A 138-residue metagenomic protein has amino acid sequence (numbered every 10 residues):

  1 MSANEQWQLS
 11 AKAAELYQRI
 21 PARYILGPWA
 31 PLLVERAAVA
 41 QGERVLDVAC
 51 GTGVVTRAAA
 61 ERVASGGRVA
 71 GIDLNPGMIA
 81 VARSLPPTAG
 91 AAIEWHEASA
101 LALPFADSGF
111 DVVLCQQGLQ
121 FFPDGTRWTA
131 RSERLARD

Functional and structural regions predicted by a protein language model:
M1-E43, V54-A58, R62, M78-V81 (+2 more regions): Conserved class I S-adenosyl-L-methionine
A37, A98, L103-F105, F122: Helix-loop segment at the mouth of the active site in Rossmann-fold oxidoreductases, especially SDR/KR enzymes
R44-L103, V112, R127: Class I SAM-dependent methyltransferase SAM/SAH-binding core
D111-G125: A short SAM/SAH-binding and catalytic strip from SAM-dependent methyltransferases
T126-D138: A short glycine-rich, Lys/Arg-flanked "PGG" loop and its adjoining helix->strand segment in the class I
